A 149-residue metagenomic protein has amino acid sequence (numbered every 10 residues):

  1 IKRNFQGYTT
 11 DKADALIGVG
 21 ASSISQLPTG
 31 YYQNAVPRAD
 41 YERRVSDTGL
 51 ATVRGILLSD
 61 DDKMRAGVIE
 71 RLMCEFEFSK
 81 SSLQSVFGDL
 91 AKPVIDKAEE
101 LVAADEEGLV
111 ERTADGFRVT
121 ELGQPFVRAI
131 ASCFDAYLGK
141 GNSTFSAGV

Functional and structural regions predicted by a protein language model:
I1-L90, N142-S143, G148-V149: C-terminal scaffold of the Radical SAM
Q84, I95, T113-G116: Short loop/turn and capping residues at structural boundaries
S85, E99-V102, R128, S132: A broad, structural surface signal
L90-D105: Short amphipathic alpha-helical interaction segments
D105-D115: A short, conserved structural fragment
F117-Q124: Basic, amphipathic "hinge/linker" alpha-helix immediately C-terminal to the N-terminal HTH DNA-binding motif
Q124-V149: Short, amphipathic alpha-helical interaction segments positioned at domain boundaries
